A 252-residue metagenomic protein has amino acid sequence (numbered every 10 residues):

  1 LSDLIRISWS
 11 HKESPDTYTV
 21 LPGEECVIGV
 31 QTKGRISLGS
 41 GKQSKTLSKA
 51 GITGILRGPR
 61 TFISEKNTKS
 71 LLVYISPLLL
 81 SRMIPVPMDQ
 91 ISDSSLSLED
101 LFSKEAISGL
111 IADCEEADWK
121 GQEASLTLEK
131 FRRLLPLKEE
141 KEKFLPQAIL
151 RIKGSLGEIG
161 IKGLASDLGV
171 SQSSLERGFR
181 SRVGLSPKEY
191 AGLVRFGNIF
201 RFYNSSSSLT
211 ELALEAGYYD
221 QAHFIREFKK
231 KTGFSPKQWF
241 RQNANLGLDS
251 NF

Functional and structural regions predicted by a protein language model:
L1-P146, K153-G154, G160-K162, L168-Q172 (+5 more regions): Alpha-helical bundle regulatory/interaction domains
I159-K162, E176-S181, K188-A191: Long, low-complexity intrinsically disordered regions
F179-L185, F228-Q238: A secondary-structure capping/hinge motif
Y190-L193, A222: Conserved structured core elements
